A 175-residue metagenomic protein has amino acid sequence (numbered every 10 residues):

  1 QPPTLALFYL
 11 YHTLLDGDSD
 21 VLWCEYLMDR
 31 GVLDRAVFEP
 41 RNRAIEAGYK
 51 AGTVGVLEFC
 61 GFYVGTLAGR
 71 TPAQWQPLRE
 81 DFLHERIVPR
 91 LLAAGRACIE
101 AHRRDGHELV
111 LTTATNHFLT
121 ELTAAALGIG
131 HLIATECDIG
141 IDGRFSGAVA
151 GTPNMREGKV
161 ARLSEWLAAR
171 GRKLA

Functional and structural regions predicted by a protein language model:
Q1-A51: Active-site neighborhood of HAD-like aspartate-dependent phosphohydrolases
P3, P77-E80, H84-A175: C-terminal cap/substrate-recognition subdomain and adjoining C-terminal extension of metal-dependent phosphatase-like
G17, E39, T53, L57 (+2 more regions): Electropositive phosphate-/nucleotide-binding environments in soluble metabolic enzymes
D20-V21, P72, Q76: An amphipathic alpha-helix signature
D20-W23, F59-C60, D142-A148: Acidic/polar active-site rim loop that often engages polyanionic ligands
L22-W23, A44, E58-F62, L78: A general alpha-helix detector
V32-L33, T53, I129, R172: Helix N-cap/coil-helix junction residues
E46-P72, L132-G140: Short, compositionally biased "basic patch" segments
